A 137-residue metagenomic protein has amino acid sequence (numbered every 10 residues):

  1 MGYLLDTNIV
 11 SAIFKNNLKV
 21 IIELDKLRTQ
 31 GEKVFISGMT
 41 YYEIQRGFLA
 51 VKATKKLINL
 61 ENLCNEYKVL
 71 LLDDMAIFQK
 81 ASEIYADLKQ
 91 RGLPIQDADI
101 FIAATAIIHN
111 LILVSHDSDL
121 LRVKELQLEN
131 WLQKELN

Functional and structural regions predicted by a protein language model:
M1-G2, A103, I107-N137: Acidic, PIN/NYN-like endoribonuclease modules and their adjacent C-terminal/linker elements
M1-I36, L49-N62, L136-N137: Short, well-structured N-terminal submotif of metal-dependent ribonuclease cores
D6, S37-T40, H116, K124: A secondary-structure boundary/capping signal
D6-T7, V20, I44, A81 (+1 more regions): Generic structural signal for small/hydrophobic residues in well-ordered secondary structure, especially within
I9-V10, T40, I77, F101-I102 (+1 more regions): Alpha-helix capping/helix-boundary segments
V69-D74, E129-Q133: Short acidic-hydrophobic, aromatic-tinged amphipathic segments that line or gate anion-handling sites
L70-V114: Active-site neighborhoods of divalent-metal-dependent phosphate/nucleic-acid chemistry enzymes
